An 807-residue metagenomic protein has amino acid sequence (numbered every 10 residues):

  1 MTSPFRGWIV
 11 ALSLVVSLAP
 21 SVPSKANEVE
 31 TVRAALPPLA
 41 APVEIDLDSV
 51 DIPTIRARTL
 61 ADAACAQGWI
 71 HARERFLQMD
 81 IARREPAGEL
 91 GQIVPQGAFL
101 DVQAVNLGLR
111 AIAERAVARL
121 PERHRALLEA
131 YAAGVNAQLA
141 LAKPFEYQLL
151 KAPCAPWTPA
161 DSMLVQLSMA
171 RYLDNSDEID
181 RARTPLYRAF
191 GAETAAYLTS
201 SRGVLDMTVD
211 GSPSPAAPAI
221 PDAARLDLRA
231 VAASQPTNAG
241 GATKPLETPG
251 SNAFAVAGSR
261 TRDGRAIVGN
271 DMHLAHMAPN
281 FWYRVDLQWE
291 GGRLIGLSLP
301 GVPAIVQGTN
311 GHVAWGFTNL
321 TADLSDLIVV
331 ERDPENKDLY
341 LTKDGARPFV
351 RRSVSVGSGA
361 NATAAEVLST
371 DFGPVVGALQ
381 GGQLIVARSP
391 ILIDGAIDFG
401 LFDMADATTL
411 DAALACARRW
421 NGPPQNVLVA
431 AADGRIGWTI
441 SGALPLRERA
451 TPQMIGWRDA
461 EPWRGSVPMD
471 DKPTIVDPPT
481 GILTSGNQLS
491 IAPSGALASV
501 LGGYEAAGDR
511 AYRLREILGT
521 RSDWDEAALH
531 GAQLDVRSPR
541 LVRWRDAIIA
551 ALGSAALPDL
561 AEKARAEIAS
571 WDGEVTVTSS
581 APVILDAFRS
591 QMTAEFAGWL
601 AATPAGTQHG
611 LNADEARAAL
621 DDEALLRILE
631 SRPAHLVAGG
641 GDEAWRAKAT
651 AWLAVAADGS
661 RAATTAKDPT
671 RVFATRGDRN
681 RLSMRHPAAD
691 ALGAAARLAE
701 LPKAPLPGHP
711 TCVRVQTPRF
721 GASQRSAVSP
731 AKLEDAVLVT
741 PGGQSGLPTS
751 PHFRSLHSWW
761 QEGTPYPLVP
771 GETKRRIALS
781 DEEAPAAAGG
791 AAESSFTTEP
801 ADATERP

Functional and structural regions predicted by a protein language model:
M1-I9: Bacterial N-terminal signal peptides that target proteins for export
W8-A19: Bacterial N-terminal signal peptides
S24-E28: Boundary at the C-terminal end of the N-terminal hydrophobic targeting segment
V29-A278, L294-P300, A304, T309 (+2 more regions): Substrate-recognition/specificity elements adjacent to catalytic centers across diverse enzyme folds
T248, W289-A304, G308-V313, F317-W463: Glycine- and hydrophobic-rich flexible loops that cap the catalytic core of alpha/beta enzyme folds
G422-R521, E574-V575, A587-T593: Hydrophobic alpha-helical segments
V500-L557, A649-P800, R806-P807: Terminal end segments
A587-T670: Charged, long alpha-helical assembly modules
